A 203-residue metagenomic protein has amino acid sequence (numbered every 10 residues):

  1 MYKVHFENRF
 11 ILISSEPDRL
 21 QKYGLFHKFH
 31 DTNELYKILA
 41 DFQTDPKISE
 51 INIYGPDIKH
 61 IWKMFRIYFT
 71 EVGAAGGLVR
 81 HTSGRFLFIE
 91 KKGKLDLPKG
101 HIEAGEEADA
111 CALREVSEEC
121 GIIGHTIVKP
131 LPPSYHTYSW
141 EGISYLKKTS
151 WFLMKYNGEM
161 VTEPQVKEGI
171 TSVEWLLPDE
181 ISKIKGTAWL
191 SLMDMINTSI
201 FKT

Functional and structural regions predicted by a protein language model:
M1, A74, K147-W151: Short hydrophobic/aromatic beta-strand or adjacent loop that forms the aromatic wall/cage of a ligand/substrate-binding
M1-R9: Short, hydrophobic/proline-enriched secondary-structure or compact coil segments at domain edges
F10-L12, D18-Q21, K94-D96, A104 (+1 more regions): Short, surface-exposed beta-strand-loop junctions and turns on beta-sheet-rich folds
S14-K37: Short, flexible N-terminal segments of the mature chain
G24-F29, R80-E118, I122: Conserved Nudix-box catalytic region and its N-terminal flanking loop in Nudix hydrolases and closely related
T32-G76: Acidic, metal-coordinating catalytic segment for phosphate/diphosphate chemistry, firing primarily on the Nudix
I102-S191: Unchanged
S191-T203: Charged phosphate-binding loop/patch that engages nucleotide di/tri-phosphates or the phosphate backbone of nucleic
